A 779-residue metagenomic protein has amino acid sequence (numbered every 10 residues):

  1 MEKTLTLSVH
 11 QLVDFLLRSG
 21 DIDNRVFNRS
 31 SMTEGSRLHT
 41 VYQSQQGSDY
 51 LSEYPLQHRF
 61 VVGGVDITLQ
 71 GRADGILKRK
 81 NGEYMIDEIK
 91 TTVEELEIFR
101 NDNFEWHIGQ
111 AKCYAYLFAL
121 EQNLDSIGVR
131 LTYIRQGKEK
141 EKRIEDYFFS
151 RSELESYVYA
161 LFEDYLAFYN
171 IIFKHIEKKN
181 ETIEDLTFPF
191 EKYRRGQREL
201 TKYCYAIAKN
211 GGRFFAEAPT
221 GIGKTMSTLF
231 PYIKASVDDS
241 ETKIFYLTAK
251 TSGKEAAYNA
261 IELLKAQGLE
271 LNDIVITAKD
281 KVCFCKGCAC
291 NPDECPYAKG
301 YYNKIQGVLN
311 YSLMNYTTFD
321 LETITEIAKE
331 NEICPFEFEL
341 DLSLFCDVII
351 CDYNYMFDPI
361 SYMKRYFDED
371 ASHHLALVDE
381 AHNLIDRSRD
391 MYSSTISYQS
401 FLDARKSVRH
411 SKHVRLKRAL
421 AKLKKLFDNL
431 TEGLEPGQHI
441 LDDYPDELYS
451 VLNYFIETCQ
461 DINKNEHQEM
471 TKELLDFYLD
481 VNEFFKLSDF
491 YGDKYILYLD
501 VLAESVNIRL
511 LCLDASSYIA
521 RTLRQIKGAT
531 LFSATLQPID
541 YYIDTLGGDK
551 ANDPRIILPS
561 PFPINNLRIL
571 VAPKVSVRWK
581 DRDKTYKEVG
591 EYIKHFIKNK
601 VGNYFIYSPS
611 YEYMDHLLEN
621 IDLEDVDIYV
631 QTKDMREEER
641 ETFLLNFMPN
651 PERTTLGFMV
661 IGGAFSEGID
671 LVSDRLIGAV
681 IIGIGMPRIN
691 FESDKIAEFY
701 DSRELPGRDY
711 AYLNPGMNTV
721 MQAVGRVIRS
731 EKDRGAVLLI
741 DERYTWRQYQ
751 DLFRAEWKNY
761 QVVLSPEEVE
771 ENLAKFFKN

Functional and structural regions predicted by a protein language model:
M1-R79: Metal-dependent nuclease catalytic cores that hydrolyze phosphodiester bonds in DNA/RNA, characterized by
H58-S156: Mg2+/Mn2+-dependent nuclease catalytic core
H175-E217, F230: Conserved pre-motif I regulatory segment
E181, T187, E241-I349, F357 (+6 more regions): A substrate-engagement module of RecA-like helicase motors
T228, E255, N331-V348, Y353-I456 (+2 more regions): Signature of the SF2 helicase/ATPase Hel1-core->accessory helical subdomain module
I324-I349, I360-F367, D461-S576, K584-T585 (+2 more regions): A contiguous, basic/glycine-rich beta-loop/short-helix subdomain that forms a polymer-engagement track
R521, P573-P609: Conserved interdomain hinge at the start of the Helicase C-terminal
P573-K584, T632-T745: Conserved RecA-like P-loop NTPase helicase motor core
